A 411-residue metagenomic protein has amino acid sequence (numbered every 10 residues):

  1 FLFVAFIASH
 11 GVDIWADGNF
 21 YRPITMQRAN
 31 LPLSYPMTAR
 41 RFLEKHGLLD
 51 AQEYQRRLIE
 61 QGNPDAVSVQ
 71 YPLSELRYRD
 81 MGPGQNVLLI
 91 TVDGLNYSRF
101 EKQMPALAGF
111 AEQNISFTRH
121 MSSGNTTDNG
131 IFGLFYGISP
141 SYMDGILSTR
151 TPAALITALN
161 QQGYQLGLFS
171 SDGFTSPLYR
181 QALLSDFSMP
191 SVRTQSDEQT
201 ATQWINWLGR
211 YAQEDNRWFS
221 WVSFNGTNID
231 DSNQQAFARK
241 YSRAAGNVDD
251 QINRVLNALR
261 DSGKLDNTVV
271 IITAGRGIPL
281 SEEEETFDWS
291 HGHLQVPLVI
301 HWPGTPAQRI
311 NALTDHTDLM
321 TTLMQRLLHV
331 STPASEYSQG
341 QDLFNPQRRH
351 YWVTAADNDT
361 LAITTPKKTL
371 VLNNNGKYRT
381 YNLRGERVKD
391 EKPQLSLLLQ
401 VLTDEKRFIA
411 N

Functional and structural regions predicted by a protein language model:
F1-F20, F174, R260, W302-N411: Membrane-interface soluble catalytic domains
A5-S232, L327, G340: Active-site-proximal alpha/beta segments of enzymes that process anionic O-linked groups
D93, L159, V222, I252 (+3 more regions): Generic structural signal for small/hydrophobic residues in well-ordered secondary structure, especially within
F110, G133, Q295-V299, A362 (+1 more regions): Residues embedded in well-ordered beta-strands
I146-A153, A238-N247, T286, S290-L294 (+2 more regions): A short beta-strand-to-alpha-helix junction
P177, W207-N247, R254, P279-S290: Active-site His/acidic residue clusters
L208, A212, L256, V269-I271 (+1 more regions): Short, hydrophobic alpha-helical segments
A258-N267, I271-T305: Histidine-centered active-site microenvironments of extracellular/periplasmic hydrolases and transferases
